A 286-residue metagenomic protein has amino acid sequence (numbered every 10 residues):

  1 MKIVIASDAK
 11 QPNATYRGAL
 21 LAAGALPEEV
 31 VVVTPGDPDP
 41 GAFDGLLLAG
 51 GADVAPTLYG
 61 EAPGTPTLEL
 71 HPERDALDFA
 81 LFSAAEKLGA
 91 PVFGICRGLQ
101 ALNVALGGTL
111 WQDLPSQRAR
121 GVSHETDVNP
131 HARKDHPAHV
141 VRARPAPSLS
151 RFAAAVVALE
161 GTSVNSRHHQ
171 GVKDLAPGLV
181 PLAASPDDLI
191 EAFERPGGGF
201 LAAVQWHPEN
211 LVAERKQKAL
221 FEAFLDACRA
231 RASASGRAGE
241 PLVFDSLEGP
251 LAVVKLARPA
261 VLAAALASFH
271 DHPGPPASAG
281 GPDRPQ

Functional and structural regions predicted by a protein language model:
M1-F93, N103-W111, P115-S163, H169 (+5 more regions): N-terminal beta1-alpha1 cap of cysteine-dependent amidohydrolase-like domains
C96: Conserved G/P- and acidic residue-centered "switch" motifs that form tight phosphate/ATP-binding loops in soluble
L99: The feature captures the ABC ATPase H-loop/switch
A202-Q205: Active-site-proximal beta-strand elements of phosphoester/diester hydrolases
